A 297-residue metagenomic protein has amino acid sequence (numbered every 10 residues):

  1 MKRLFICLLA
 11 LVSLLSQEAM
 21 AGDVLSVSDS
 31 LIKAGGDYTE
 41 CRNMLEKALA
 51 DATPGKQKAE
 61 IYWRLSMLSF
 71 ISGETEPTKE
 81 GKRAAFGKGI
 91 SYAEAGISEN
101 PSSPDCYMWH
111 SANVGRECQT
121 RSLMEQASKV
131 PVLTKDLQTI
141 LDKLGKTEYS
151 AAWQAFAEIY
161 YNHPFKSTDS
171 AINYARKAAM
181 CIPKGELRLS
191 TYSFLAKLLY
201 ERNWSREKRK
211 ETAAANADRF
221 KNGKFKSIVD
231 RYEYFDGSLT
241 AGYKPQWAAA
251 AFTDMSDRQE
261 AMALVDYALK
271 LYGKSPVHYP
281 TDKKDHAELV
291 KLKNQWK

Functional and structural regions predicted by a protein language model:
M1-L4: Positively charged n-region of N-terminal signal peptides that target proteins for export
I6-S16: Bacterial N-terminal signal peptides
G22-S30, K56-T75, S102-R121, K146-H163 (+2 more regions): Amphipathic alpha-helical repeat scaffolds of TPR domains
I32-K47, K79-E94, Q126-K135, F165-A175 (+1 more regions): Helix-turn-helix repeat elements of alpha-solenoid scaffolds
L45, D51-A52, A93, N100 (+6 more regions): Alpha-helical junction/boundary sensor with strong preference for TPR arrays
G87-L133: Surface-exposed, polar helix/loop patches in the mature regions of secreted/periplasmic/lumenal proteins that form
L123-R176, M180-S190, V277-H278: Structured, solvent-exposed acidic/aromatic patches
S128-K135, D169-M180, T212-Y232, A241 (+1 more regions): TPR/TPR-like (Sel1-like) alpha-helical repeat modules
